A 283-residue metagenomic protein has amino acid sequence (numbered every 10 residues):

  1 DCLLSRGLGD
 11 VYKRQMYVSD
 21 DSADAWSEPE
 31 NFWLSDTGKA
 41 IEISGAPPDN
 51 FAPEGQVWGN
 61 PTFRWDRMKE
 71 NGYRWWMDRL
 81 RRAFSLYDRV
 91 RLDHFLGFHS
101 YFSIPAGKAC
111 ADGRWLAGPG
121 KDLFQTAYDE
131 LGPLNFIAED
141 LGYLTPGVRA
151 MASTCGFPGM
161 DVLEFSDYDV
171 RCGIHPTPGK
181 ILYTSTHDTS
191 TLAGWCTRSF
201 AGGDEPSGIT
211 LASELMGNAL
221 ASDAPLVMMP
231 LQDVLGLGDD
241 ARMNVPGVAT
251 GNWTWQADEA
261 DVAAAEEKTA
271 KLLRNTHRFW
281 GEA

Functional and structural regions predicted by a protein language model:
D1-L8, Y12: Single conserved hydrophobic/aromatic residue that forms the stacking wall/gate of nucleotide- or nucleobase-binding
G9, Q15-D20: Long, hydrophobic, well-ordered secondary-structure blocks that form the structural core and pocket-lining surfaces
V18-M228, Q232-D239, V245-T250, T254-A260: Alpha-amylase-like alpha-glycosidases and glucanotransferases acting on alpha-linked glucans and related
W255, E259-A283: Terminal-tail/helix-coil boundary detector
